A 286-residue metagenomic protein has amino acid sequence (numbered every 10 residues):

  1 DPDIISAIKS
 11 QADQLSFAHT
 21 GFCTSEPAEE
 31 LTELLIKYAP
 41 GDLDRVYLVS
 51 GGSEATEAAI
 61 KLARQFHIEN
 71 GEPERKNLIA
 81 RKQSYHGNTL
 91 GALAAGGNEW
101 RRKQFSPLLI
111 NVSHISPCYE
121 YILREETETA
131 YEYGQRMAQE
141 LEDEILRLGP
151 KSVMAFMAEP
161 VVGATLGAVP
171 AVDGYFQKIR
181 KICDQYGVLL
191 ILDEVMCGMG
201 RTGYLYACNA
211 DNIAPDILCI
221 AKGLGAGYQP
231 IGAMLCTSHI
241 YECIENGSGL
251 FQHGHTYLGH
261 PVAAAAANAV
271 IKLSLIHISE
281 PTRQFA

Functional and structural regions predicted by a protein language model:
D1-P73, I79, G87: Glycine-rich loop-to-alpha-helix module at the N-terminal edge of alpha/beta enzyme cores
A7-S10, Y257-L275: Structural motif of enzymes handling amino- and sulfur-group chemistry
I8, L35, A59, L78 (+7 more regions): Buried hydrophobic positions in well-ordered alpha/beta secondary-structure cores of metabolic enzymes
T20-P27, Y47-S53, M196, A221-G225 (+1 more regions): Active-site nucleophile and cofactor-binding loops and adjacent substrate-binding regions of central metabolic enzymes
K82-V162, P170: PLP-dependent aminotransferase-class I/II
L90-G91, A210-C243, G259-A264: Active-site PLP attachment segment
A168-G203: Catalytic PLP-binding core of fold-type I/II PLP enzymes
I276-A286: Single conserved hydrophobic/aromatic residue that forms the stacking wall/gate of nucleotide- or nucleobase-binding
